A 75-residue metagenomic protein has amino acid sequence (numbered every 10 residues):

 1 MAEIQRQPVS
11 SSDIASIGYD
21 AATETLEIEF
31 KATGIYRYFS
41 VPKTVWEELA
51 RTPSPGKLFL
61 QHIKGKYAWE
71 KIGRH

Functional and structural regions predicted by a protein language model:
M1-H75: Acidic/histidine-enriched, beta-strand-rich ligand/metal-binding domains
